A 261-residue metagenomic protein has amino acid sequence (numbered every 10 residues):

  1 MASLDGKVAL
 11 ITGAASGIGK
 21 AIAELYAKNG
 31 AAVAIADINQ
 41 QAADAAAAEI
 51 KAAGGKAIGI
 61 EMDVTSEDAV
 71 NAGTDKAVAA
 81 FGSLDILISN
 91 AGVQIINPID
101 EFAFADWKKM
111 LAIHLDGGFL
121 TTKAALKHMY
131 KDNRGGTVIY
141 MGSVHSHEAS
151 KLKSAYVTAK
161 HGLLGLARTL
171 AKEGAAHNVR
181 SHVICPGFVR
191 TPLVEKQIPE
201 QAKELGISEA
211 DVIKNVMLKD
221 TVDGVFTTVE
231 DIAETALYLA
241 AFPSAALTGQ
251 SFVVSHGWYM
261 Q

Functional and structural regions predicted by a protein language model:
I88, A175-R180, L247-G249: Short, small/polar-rich loop/turn modules that mediate ligand/substrate recognition or access, typified
P98-I99, A103-L111, M217: Substrate-binding pocket helix/loop in short-chain dehydrogenase/reductase
D100, E148-A155, A176-H177, G224 (+1 more regions): Active-site loop immediately N-terminal to the catalytic Tyr-X3-Lys motif of short-chain dehydrogenase/reductase
T122, A159, A167: Active-site helix of classical SDR
K127, K131, K172-A176, A245: Alpha-helical segment proximal to the catalytic Tyr-Lys
S143: Residue(s) in the substrate-gating loop at a strand-loop-helix junction that position the organic substrate next
E148, A236, S244, T248-Q261: Short C-terminal tail/terminal secondary-structure segment of NAD(P)H-dependent dehydrogenase/reductase domains
